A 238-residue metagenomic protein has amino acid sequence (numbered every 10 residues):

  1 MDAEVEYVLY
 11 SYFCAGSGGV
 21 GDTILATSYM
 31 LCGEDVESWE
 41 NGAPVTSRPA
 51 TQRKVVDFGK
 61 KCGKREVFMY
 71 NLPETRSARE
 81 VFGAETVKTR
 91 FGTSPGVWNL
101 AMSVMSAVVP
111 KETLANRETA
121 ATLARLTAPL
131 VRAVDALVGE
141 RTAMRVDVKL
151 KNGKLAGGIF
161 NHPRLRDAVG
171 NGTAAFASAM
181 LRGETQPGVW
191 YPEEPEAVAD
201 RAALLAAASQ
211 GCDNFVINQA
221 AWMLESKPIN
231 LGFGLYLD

Functional and structural regions predicted by a protein language model:
D2-G158, P163, D167: Active-site-lining helix/loop region of Rossmann-like oxidoreductase modules
T127-D238: C-terminal helical cap and adjacent loop that interface with cofactors, partners, or active-site loops
